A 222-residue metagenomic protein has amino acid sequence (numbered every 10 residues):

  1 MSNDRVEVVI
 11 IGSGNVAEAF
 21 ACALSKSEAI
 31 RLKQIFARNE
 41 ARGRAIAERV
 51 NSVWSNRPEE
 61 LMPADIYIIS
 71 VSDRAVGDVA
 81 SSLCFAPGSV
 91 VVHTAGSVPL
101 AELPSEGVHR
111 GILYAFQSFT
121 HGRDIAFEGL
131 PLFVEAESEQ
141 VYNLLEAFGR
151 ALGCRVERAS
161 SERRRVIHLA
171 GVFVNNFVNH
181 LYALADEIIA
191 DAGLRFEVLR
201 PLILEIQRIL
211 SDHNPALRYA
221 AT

Functional and structural regions predicted by a protein language model:
M1-N56: NAD(P)+-binding Rossmann beta1-loop-alpha1 motif at the extreme N-terminus of oxidoreductases
D4-V6, D65, S89, L130: Nucleotide donor/acceptor-binding cores
V8-I10, I69, V134: Hydrophobic Val/Ile/Leu positions in short beta-strands of Rossmann-like dinucleotide-binding domains
S25-K26, C84-F85, F148-A151: Short, solvent-exposed amphipathic alpha-helical segments in soluble enzyme and RNA/protein-processing domains
I35, W54, V91, L132-V134: Generic preference for hydrophobic
E40, E48-D124: Rossmann-like NAD(P)(H) cofactor-binding subdomain of soluble oxidoreductases
R42-R49, D124-S211: Internal alpha-helical scaffold of NAD(P)-dependent oxidoreductase catalytic cores
N214-T222: Short, intrinsically disordered, charge-balanced linker/junction segments flanking boundaries in proteins
